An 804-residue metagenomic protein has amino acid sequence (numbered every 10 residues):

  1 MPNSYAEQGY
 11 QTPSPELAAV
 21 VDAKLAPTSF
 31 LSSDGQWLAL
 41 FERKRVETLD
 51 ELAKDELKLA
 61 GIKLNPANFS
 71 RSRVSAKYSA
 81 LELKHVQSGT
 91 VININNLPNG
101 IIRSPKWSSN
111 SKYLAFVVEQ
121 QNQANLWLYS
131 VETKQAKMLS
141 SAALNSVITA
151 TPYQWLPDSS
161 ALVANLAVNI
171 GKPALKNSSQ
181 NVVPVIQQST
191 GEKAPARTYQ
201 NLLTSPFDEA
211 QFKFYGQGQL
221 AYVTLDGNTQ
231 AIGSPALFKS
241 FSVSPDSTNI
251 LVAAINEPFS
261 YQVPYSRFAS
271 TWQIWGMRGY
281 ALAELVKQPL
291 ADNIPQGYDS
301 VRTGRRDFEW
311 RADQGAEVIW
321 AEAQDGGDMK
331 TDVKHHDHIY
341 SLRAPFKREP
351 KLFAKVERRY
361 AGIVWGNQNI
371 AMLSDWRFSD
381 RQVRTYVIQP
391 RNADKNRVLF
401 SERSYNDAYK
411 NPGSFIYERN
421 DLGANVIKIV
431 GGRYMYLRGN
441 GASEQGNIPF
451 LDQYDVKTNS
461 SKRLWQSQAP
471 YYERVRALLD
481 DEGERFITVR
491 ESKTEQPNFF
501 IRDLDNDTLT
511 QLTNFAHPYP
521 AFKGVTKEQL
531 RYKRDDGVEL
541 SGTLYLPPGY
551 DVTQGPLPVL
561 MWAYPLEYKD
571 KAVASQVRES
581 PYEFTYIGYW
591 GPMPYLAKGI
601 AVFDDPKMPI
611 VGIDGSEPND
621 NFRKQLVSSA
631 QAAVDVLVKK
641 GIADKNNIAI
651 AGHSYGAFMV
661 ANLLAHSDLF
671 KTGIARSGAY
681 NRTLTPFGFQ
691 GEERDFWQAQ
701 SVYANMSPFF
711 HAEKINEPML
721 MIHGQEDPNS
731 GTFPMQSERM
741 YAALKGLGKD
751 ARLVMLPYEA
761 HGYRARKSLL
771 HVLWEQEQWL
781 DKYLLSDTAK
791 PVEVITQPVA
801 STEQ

Functional and structural regions predicted by a protein language model:
P2-G524, S575-Q576, L785, K790-Q804: Beta-propeller folds
K77-S79, V86, A572, E579-Q804: Active-site-proximal cap/loop segments of hydrolase catalytic domains
E132, W155, R311-D313, T553-G555 (+2 more regions): Extracellular/periplasmic catalytic domains that process cell-envelope and extracellular macromolecules
W272, V318, F400, F499 (+6 more regions): Conserved hydrophobic/aromatic pocket- or pore-lining residues that grip, position, or stack substrates in active sites
T513-G555: N-terminal cap/lid segment of alpha/beta-hydrolase-fold proteins
L557, Y564-K569, R578-S580: Active-site glycine-rich loops that stabilize anionic/oxyanionic intermediates across multiple enzyme folds
L560-W562, V602: Hydrophobic beta-strand anchors of alpha/beta hydrolase catalytic cores
A563-Y564, H723: The conserved beta1-alpha1 loop
